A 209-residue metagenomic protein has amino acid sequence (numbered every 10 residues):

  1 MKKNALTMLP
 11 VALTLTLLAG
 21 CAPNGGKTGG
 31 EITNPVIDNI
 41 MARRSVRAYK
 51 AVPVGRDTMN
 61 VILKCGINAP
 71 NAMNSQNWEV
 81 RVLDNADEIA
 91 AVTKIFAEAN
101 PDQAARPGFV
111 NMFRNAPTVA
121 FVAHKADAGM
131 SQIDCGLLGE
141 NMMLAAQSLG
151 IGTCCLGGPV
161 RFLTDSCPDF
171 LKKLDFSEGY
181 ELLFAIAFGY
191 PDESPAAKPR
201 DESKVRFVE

Functional and structural regions predicted by a protein language model:
M1-L9: Bacterial N-terminal signal peptides that target proteins for export
L13, L17-E209: Acidic, surface-exposed loops and disordered segments
